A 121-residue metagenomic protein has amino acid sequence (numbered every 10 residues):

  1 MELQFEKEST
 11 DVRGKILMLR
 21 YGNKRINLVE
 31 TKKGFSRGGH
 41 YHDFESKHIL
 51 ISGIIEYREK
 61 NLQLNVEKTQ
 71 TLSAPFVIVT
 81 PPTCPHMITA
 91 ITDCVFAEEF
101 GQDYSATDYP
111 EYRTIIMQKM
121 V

Functional and structural regions predicted by a protein language model:
M1-R25, G38, Q70: A short, N-terminal "cap"/entry segment at the start of jelly-roll beta-barrel domains of the cupin/DSBH fold
L3-E6, N65, M87, I91-V121: Double-stranded beta-helix
V12, G22, D43-F44, C84 (+2 more regions): A generic "binding-loop/recognition-motif" signal
I16, G38-G39, Y57-R58, T80 (+2 more regions): Short beta-strand His + acidic residue motifs that chelate non-heme Fe in jelly-roll/DSBH and cupin folds
M18, L28-E30, K47, T69 (+1 more regions): Conserved hydrophobic/aromatic beta-strand scaffold that supports enzyme active sites
N27-D43: Conserved short histidine dyad/triad with adjacent acidic residue
D43-N61: Glycine- and acidic-residue-biased ligand/ion/polar-headgroup-sensing regions
N61-P82: Short acidic-glycine-tyrosine-enriched beta hairpin
